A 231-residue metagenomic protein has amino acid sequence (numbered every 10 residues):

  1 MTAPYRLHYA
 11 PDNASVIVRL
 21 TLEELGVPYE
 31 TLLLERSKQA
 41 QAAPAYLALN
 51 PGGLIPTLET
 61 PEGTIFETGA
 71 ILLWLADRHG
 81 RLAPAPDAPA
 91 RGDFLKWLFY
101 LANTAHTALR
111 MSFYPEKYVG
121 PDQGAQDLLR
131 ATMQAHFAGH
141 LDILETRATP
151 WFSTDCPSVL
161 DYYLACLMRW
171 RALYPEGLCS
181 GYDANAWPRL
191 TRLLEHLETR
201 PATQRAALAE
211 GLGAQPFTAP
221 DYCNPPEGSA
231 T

Functional and structural regions predicted by a protein language model:
M1-L128: GST-like domain detector, emphasizing the conserved glutathione-binding G-site in the N-terminal thioredoxin-like
L25, N50, H79, A148 (+2 more regions): A broad structural signal for alpha-helix termini and local helix breaks/kinks
L32, A207-L208: Residue-level detector of family-conserved "landmark" positions at structurally sensitive sites
A70, R189, A202: Residue-level recognition of oxygen-bearing side chains
L101-T199: GST-like fold's C-terminal all-alpha helical module
R200-P201, R205-A206: A late-sequence structural motif
E210-T231: Acidic/histidine-enriched, glycine/proline-rich intrinsically disordered or flexible terminal extensions
